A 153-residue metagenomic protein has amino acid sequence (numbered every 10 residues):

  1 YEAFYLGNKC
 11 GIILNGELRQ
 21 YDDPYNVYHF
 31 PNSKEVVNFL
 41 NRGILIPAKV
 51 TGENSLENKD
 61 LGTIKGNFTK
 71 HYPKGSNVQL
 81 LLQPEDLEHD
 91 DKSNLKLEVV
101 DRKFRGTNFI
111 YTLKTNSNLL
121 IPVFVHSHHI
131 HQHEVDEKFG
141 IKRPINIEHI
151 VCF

Functional and structural regions predicted by a protein language model:
Y1-G62: Internal alpha/beta loop-helix hairpins
G43, E53-F153: Non-catalytic connector elements of ABC transporters
